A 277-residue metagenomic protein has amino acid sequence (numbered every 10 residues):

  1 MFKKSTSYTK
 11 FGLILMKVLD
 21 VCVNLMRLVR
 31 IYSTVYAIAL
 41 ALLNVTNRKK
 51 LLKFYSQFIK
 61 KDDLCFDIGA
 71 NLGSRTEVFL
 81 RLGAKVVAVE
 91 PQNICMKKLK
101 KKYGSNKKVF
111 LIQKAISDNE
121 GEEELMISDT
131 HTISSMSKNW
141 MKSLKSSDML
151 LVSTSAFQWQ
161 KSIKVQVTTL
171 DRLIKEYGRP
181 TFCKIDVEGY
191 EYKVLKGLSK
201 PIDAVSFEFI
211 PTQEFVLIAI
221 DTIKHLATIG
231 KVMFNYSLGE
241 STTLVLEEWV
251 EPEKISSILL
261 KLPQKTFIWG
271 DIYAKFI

Functional and structural regions predicted by a protein language model:
F2-I277: Phosphate/nucleotide-binding beta-alpha loop and adjacent structural elements of enzyme active sites
